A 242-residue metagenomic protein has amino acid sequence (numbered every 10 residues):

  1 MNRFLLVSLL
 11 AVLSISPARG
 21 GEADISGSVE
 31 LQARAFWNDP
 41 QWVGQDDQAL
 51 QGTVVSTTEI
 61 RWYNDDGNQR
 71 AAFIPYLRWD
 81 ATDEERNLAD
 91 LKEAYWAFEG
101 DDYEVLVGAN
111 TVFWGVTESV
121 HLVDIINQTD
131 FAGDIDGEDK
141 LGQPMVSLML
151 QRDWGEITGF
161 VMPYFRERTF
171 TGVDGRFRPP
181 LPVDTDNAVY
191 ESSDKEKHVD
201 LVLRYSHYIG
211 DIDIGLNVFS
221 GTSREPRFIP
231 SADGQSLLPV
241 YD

Functional and structural regions predicted by a protein language model:
N2-S8: Sec-dependent signal peptide recognition, specifically the positively charged N-region followed immediately by
L10-A18: Hydrophobic h-region of N-terminal signal peptides that target proteins for export in Gram-negative bacteria
G21-P40, Q69-F73: Transmembrane beta-strand segments of Gram-negative outer membrane beta-barrel proteins
E22-I25, D101-D102, D139-D242: Signature for the C-terminal beta-barrel architecture of outer-membrane proteins
S28-E30, Q51-T57, A72-I74, L88-E93 (+3 more regions): Transmembrane beta-barrel architecture of outer-membrane proteins
A33-V54, S236-L238: Surface-exposed strand-loop-strand hairpins of Gram-negative outer-membrane beta-barrel proteins
P40-V43, Y76-R78, N127-A132, V183-V189 (+1 more regions): Extracytoplasmic loops and strand-loop junctions of Gram-negative outer membrane beta-barrel proteins
R61-F177, G210: Outer membrane beta-barrel
